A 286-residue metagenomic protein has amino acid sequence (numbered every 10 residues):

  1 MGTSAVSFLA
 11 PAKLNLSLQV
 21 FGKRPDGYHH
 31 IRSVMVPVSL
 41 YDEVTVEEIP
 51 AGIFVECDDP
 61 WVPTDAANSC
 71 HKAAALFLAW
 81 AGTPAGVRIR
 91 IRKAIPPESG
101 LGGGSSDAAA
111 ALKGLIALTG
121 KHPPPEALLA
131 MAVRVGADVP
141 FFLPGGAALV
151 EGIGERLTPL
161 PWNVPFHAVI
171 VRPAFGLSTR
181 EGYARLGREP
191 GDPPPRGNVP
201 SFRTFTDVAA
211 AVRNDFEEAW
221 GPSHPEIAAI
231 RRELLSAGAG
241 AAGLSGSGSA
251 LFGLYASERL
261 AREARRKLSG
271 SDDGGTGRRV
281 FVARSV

Functional and structural regions predicted by a protein language model:
M1-S99, A117-E126, W162-N163, R172-F175: ATP-binding N-lobe of GHMP and related small-molecule kinases
L16, V44-V46, C70, G104 (+5 more regions): Residue-level signal for inorganic ion chemistry
S33-M35, L129, V139, E155-P161: A generic local secondary-structure boundary/capping motif
P50-W61, A111, V133, T204-R213: Short, basic/glycine-rich phosphate-binding loops at helix/coil junctions that contact nucleotide phosphates
G86, A108, L112-L149: Contiguous, small/hydrophobic- and glycine-enriched helical/loop subdomains that border and often "cap" functional
R90-T119, A137, G240-Y255: Glycine/serine-rich anion-binding loops at beta->alpha junctions that coordinate negatively charged ligand groups
P144-A241, A256-V286: Conserved, helical-rich catalytic subdomain that frames metal- and/or nucleotide-binding sites in enzyme alpha/beta
